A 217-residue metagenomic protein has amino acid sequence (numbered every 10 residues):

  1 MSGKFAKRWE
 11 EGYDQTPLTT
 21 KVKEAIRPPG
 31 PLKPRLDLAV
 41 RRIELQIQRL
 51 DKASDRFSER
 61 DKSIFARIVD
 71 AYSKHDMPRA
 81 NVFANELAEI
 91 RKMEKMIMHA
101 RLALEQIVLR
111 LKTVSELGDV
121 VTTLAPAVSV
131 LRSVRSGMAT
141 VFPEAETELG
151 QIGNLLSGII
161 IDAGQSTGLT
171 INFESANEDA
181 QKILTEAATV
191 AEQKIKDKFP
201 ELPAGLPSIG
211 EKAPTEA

Functional and structural regions predicted by a protein language model:
M1-K52, V121-A217: Long C-terminal interaction segments enriched in charged/acidic composition
R56-I64: Extended, amphipathic, non-transmembrane alpha-helical segments
I64-A71: Hydrophobic side-chain positions on well-ordered alpha-helices, corresponding to helix-helix packing/interface faces
H75: Residue-level signature of catalytic and energy-coupling elements of molecular machines, predominantly ATP/GTP-dependent
R79-A80: Solenoid-repeat scaffolds in large eukaryotic assemblies
I90-R110: Amphipathic alpha-helical coiled-coil segments
L111-L124: A cross-kingdom feature marking charged/low-complexity
